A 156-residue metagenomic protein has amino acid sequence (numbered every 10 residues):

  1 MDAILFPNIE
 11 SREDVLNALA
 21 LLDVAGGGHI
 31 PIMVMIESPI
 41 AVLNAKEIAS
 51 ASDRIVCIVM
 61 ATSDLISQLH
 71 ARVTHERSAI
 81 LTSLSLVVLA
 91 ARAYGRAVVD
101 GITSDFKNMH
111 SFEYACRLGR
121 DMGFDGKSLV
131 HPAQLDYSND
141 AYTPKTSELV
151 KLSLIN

Functional and structural regions predicted by a protein language model:
M1-N156: Expand to "…catalyze enediolate/carbanion chemistry for C-C bond making/breaking, isomerization, decarboxylation
